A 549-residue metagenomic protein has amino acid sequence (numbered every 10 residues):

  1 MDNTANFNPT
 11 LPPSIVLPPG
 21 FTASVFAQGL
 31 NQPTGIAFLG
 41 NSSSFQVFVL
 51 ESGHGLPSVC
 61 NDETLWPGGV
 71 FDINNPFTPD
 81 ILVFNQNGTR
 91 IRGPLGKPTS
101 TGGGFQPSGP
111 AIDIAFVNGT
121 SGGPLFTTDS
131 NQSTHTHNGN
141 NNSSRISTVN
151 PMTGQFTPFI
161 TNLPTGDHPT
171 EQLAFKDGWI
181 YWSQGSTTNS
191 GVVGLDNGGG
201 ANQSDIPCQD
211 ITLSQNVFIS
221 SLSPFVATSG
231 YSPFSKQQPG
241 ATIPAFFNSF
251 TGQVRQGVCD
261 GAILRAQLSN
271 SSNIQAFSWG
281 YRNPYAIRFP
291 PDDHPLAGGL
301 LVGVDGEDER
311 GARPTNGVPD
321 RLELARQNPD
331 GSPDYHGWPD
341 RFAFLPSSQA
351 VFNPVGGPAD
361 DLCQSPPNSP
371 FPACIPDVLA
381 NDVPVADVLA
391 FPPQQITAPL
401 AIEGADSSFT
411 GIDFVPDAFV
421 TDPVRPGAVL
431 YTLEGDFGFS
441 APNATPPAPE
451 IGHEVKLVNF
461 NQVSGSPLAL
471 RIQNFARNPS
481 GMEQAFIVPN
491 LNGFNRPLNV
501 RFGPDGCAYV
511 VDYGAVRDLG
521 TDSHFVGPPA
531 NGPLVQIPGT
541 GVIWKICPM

Functional and structural regions predicted by a protein language model:
M1-V16, V59, F71, S133-T134 (+4 more regions): Beta-propeller domain segments
P19, G29, N74-F77, K97-P110 (+5 more regions): Conserved loop/turn at the beginning of each blade in beta-propeller domains
T22-A23, G88-R92, G154-F159, S272-Q275 (+1 more regions): Predominantly a core beta-strand signature of beta-propeller blades across repeat-based propeller domains
G29, L39, A115-G119, A174-K176 (+3 more regions): Structural WD40 beta-propeller signal
T34, C60-T120, L125: Blade-loop segments of beta-propeller domains
I36, I114, L173, P284-I287 (+2 more regions): Hydrophobic core register within WD40 beta-propeller blades
S43-F45, G122-G123, D177-G178, A297-G298 (+2 more regions): Short coil/turn segments that connect the beta-strands within blades of beta-propeller domains
G96-V117, T128-K176, Q184-T188, N202-Q215: Asp-box/WD-like beta-propeller blade repeats and closely related beta-sheet repeat scaffolds
